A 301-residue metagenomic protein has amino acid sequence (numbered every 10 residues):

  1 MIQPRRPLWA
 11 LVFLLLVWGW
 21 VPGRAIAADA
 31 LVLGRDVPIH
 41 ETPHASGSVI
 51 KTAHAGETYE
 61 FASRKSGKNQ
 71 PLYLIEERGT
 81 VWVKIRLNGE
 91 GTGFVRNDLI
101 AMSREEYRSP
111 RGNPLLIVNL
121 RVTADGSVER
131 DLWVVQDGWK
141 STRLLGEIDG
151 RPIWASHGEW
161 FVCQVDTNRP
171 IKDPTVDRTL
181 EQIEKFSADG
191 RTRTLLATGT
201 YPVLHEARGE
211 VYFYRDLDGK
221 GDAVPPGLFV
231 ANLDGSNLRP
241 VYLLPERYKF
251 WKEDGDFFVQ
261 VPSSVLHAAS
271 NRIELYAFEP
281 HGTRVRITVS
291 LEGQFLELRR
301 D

Functional and structural regions predicted by a protein language model:
I2-A10: Bacterial N-terminal signal peptides that target proteins for export
A10-W20: Bacterial N-terminal signal peptides
G23-A30: Boundary at the C-terminal end of the N-terminal hydrophobic targeting segment
A28, A101-D301: Sequence signature of WD/YWTD-type beta-propeller architectures
V32-T80, E129: Beta-loop motif signature
G34, H40, R86, R96 (+3 more regions): Residue-level detector of conserved, well-ordered beta-strand and adjacent loop positions that form binding/recognition
K65, L87-G89, P245: Short loop/turn positions at the edges of beta-strands in beta-sheet-rich folds
E76-L115: Boundary regions of SH3-family modules and the immediately adjacent low-complexity/disordered segments in eukaryotic
